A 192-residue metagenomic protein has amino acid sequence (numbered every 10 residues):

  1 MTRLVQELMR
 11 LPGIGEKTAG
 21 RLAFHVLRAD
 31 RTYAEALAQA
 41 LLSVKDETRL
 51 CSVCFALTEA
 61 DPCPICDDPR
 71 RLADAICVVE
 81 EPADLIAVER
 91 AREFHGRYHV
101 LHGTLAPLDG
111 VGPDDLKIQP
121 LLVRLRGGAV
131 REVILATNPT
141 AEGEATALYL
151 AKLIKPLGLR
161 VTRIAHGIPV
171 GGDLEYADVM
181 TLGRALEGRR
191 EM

Functional and structural regions predicted by a protein language model:
M1-P12: Extended, structured, electrostatic nucleic-acid-contact surfaces
R3, D30, H95, L122-I134 (+1 more regions): Long C-terminal interaction/binding lobes of large macromolecular proteins
P12, L27, R31, V44 (+4 more regions): Conserved phosphate/pyrophosphate-binding and hydrolysis machinery centered on Walker-type P-loop NTPases, extending
A19, D68-T137: Extended interfacial segments that mediate partner engagement and assembly in macromolecular machines
R21-S52: Short, charged low-complexity linear segments at domain edges
T48, L57-A60, A75: Residues immediately within or flanking Cys/His clusters that coordinate Zn2+ in small zinc-binding modules
C51-C54, C63-C66: Short cysteine-rich clusters marking metal-coordination/redox-active sites
